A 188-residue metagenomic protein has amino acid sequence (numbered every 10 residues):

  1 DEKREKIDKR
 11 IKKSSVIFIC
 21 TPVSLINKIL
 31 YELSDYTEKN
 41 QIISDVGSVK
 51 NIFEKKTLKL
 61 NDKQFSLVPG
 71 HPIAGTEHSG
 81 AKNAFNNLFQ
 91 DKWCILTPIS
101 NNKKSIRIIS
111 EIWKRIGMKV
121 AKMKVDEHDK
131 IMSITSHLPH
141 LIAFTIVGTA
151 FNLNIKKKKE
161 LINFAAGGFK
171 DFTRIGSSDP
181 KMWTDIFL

Functional and structural regions predicted by a protein language model:
D1-E2, K6: NAD(P)-binding Rossmann-fold cofactor-contacting core
D8-T37, Q41-I42: Rossmann-like NAD(P)-binding element
C20-P22, G47, P98: Glycine-rich, N-terminal phosphate-binding loop of Rossmann-like dinucleotide-binding domains
S24-L25, K50, A74, N102: Glycine-rich nucleotide phosphate-binding loop and flanking beta-alpha elements of Rossmann-like dinucleotide-binding
Y31-K82: Rossmann-like NAD(P)(H) cofactor-binding subdomain of soluble oxidoreductases
N86-I175: Internal alpha-helical scaffold of NAD(P)-dependent oxidoreductase catalytic cores
T184-L188: C-terminal active-site/capping subdomain that shapes the small-molecule cofactor and substrate pocket of enzyme
